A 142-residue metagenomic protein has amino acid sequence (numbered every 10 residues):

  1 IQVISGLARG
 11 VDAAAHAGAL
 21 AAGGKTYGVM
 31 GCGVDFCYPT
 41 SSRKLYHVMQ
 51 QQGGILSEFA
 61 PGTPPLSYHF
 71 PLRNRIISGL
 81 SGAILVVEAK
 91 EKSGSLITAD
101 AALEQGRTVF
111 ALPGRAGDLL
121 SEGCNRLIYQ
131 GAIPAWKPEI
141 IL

Functional and structural regions predicted by a protein language model:
I1-L142: Glycine-biased, small-residue-rich flexible motifs in mid-sequence functional cores and linkers
